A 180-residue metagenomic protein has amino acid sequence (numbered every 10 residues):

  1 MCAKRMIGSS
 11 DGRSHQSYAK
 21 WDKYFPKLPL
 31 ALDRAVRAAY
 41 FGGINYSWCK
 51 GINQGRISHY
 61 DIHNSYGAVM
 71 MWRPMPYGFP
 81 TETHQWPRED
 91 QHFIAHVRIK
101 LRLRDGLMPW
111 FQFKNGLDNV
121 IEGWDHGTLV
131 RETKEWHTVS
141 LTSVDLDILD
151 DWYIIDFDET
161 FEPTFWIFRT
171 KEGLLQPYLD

Functional and structural regions predicted by a protein language model:
M1-D180: Conserved acidic
